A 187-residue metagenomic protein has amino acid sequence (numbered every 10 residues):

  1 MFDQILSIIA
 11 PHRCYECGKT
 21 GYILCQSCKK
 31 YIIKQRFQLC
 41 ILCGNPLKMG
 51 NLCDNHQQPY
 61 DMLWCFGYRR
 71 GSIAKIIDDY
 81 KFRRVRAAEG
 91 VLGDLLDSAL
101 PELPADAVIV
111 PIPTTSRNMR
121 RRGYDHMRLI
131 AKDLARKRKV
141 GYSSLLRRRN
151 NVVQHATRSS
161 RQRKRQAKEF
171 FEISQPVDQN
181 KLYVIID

Functional and structural regions predicted by a protein language model:
M1-D187: Glycine-rich phosphate/pyrophosphate-handling loop used in enzymes and phosphotransfer proteins
